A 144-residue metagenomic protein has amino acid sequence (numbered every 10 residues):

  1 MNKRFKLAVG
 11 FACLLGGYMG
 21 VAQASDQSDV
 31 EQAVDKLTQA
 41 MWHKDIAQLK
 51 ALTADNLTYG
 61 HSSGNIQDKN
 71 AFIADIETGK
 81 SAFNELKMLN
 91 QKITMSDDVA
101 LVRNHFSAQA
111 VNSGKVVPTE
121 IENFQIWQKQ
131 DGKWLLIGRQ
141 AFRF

Functional and structural regions predicted by a protein language model:
M1-V9: Bacterial N-terminal signal peptides that target proteins for export
A8-Y18: Bacterial N-terminal signal peptides
Y18-A24: Sec/Tat signal peptide C-region and signal peptidase I cleavage site
S25-A51, T58-F144: A beta-strand edge to alpha-helix "cap/lid" segment located at domain peripheries
